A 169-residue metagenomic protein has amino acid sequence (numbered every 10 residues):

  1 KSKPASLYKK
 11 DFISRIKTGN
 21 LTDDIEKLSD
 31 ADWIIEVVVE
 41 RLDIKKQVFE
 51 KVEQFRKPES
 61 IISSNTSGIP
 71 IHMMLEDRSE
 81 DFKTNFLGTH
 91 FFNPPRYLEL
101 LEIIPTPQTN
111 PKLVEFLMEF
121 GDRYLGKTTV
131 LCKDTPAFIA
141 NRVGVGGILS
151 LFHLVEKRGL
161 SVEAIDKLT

Functional and structural regions predicted by a protein language model:
S2-I62, G68-M73, L101: Rossmann-like NAD(P)-binding element
L7-D11, K112-L113, G159-A164: A short alpha-helix-loop-beta-strand transition element characteristic of N-terminal alpha/beta dinucleotide-binding
Q54-K57, E115, E119-K127, H153-L160: Generic secondary-structure signature for well-ordered alpha-helical cores
I61-R142, K167: Rossmann-fold dinucleotide-binding core
T135-T169: Helical "substrate-binding/catalytic lid" subdomain of Rossmann-like NAD(P)-dependent dehydrogenases/reductases
